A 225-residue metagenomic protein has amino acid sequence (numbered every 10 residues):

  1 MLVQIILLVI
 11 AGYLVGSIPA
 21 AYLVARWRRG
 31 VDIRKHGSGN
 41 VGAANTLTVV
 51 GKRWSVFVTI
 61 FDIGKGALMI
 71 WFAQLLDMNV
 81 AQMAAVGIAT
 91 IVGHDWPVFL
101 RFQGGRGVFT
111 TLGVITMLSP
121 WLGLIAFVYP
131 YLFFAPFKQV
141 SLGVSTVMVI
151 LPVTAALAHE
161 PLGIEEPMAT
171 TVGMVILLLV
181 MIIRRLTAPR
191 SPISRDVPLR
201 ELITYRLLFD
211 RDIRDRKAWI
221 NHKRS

Functional and structural regions predicted by a protein language model:
M1-L8, L68-A85, T116-G123, L157-V172: Helix-coil boundary and interhelical linker segments in multi-pass alpha-helical membrane proteins
L2-D32, R184: N-terminal signal-anchor transmembrane alpha helix
A21-V24, V92-Q103, Y129-F137, R185-P189: C-terminal ends of transmembrane helices
L23-R53, S191-S225: Cytosolic, membrane-interface loops and tails of multi-pass inner-membrane proteins
V31-G42, V98-I115, Q139-I150: Short, non-helical or kinked segments that cap or interrupt transmembrane helices
L47-V50, A73-L76, G93, V108-Q139 (+1 more regions): Interfacial segments of multi-pass membrane proteins
T48-A73: Multi-pass membrane catalytic core of lipid/isoprenoid biosynthesis enzymes
L124-A126, V140-V149, G163-L178: Loop-to-transmembrane alpha-helix initiation sites
